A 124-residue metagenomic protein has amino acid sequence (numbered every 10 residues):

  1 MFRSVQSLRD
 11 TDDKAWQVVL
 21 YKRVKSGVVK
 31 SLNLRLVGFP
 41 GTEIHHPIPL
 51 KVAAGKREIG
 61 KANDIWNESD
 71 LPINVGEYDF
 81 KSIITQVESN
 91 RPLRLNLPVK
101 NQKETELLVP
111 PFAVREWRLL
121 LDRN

Functional and structural regions predicted by a protein language model:
M1-L8: A eukaryote-biased signal for short, well-structured alpha-helical docking elements
S4, Q17-L20, E77-S82: Short structured motifs
D12-L50: Short, surface-exposed binding/anchoring microloops in extracellular/periplasmic proteins
W16-Q17, K103-L107: Short beta-strand segments
L34-L36, F80-K81, L120-N124: Short, surface-exposed secondary-structure junctions/capping segments
I44-L50, A62, T105-L108: Short, hydrophobic/aromatic beta-strand segments
G55-Q102: Short, solvent-exposed, Trp/other aromatic-anchored flexible loops in extracytoplasmic proteins
L107-N124: Short beta-strand elements
